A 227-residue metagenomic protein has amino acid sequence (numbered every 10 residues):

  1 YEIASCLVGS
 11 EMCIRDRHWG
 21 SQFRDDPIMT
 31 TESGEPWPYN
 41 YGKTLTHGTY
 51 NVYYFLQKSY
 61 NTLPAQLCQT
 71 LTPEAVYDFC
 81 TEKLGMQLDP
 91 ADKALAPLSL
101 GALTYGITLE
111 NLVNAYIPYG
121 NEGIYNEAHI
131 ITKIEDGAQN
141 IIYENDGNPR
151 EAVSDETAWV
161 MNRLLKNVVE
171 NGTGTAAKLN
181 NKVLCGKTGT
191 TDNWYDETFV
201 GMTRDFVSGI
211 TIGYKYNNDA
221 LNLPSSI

Functional and structural regions predicted by a protein language model:
Y1-G9, C13-I14: Single conserved hydrophobic/aromatic residue that forms the stacking wall/gate of nucleotide- or nucleobase-binding
S5, Y105-I227: A penicillin-recognizing enzyme superfamily signal
R17-D25, A75, P90, Y125-I130 (+1 more regions): Acidic/polar loop patches that form or flank catalytic/metal-binding clefts of enzymes that bind anionic ligands
R17-V76, G137-N167: Conserved catalytic neighborhood of penicillin-recognizing serine enzymes
H18, E32, H47-N51, K58-T62 (+6 more regions): Short, solvent-exposed loop/turn segments at the edges of secondary structure
S21-Q22, Y54, P64-C68, F79 (+6 more regions): Structural recognition of the beta-strand scaffold that forms the well-ordered cores of secreted hydrolase catalytic
P36-N40, T72-N114: Mid-domain, small-residue-enriched loop/turn segments at the edges of structured enzyme/sensor domains
N61-T62, K93-L100, D146-G147, D219-L221: Glycine- and acidic
